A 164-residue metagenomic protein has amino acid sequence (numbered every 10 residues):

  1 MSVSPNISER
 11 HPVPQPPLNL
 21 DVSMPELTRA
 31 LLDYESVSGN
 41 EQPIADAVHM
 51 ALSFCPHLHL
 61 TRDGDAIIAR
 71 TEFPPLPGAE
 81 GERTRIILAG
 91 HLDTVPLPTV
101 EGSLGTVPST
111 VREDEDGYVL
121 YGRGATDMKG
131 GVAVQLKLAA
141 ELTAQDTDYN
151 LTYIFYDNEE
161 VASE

Functional and structural regions predicted by a protein language model:
V3-P98: N-terminal helical capping/dimerization or prosegment-like subdomains of hydrolases acting on amide or phosphate bonds
P14-M24, D33, F73, L120 (+4 more regions): Non-transmembrane, interaction-prone segments in cytosolic or luminal domains
E35-S38, D157-V161: Short histidine/acidic/glycine/proline-rich micro-motifs that form metal- and phosphate-coordinating active-site loops
L52, E160-E164: Short, mixed-charge aromatic SLiMs
E82-F155, V161: Active-site metal-coordination/substrate-binding segment of hydrolases, especially metallo-dependent peptidases
